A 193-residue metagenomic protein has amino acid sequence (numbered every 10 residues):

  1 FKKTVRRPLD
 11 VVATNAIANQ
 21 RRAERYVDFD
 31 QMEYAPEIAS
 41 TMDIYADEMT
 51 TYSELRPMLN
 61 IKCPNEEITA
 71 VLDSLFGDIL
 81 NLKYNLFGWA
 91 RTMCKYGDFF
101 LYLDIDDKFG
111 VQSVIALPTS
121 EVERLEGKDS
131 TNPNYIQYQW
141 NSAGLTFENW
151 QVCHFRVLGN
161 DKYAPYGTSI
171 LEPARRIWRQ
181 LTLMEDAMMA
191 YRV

Functional and structural regions predicted by a protein language model:
F1-D43, D47-T50, E54, M58 (+1 more regions): Structured, contiguous alpha/beta core segments that scaffold functional sites
